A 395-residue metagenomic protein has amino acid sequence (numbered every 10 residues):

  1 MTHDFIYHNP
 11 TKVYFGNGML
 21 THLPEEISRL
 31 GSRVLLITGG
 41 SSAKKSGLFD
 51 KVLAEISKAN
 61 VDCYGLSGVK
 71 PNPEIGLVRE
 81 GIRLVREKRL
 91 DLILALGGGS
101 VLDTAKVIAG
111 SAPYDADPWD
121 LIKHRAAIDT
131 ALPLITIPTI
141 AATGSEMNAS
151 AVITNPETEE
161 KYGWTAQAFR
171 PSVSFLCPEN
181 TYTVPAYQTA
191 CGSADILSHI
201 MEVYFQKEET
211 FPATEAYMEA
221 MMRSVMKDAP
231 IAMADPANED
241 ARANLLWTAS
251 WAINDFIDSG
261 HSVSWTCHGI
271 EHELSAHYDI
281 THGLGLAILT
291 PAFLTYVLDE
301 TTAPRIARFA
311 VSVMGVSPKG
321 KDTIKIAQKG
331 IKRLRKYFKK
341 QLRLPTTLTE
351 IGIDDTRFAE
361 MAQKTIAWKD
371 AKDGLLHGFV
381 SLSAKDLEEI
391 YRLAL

Functional and structural regions predicted by a protein language model:
M1-L92, L348: ATP/NTP phosphate-donor binding region
T11, T21, S111-T210, P304 (+1 more regions): A glycine/threonine-rich phosphate-anchoring loop and its flanking beta-alpha core in nucleotide/phosphate-binding
K51-V52, I82, V101-D115, M147-N148: Short Gly/Thr/Asp-enriched flexible loops that form oxyanion-binding sites at enzyme active sites
V69-P73, S100, I108-A112, T139-A142 (+2 more regions): Acidic, glycine-rich active-site loops and adjacent beta-strand->loop/helix elements that engage anionic groups
L90-K106, T139-S145, H277-I280: Glycine/serine-rich anion-binding loops at beta->alpha junctions that coordinate negatively charged ligand groups
V203, K207-R333: Active-site segments that bind and position negatively charged phosphate/pyrophosphate groups
V313-L395: C-terminal charged capping/lid subdomain of soluble metabolic enzymes
